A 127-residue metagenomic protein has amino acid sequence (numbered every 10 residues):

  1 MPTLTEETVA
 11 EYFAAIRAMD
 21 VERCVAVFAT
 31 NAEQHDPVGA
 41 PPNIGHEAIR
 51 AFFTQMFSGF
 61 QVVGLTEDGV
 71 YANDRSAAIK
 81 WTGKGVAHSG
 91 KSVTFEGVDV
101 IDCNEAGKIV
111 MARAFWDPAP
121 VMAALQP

Functional and structural regions predicted by a protein language model:
M1-T30, L125-P127: Short, low-complexity N-terminal intrinsically disordered segments enriched in polar/charged residues
L4, V21-S76: A solvent-exposed, acidic/Ser-Thr-rich amphipathic alpha-helical stretch
V9, I16, F28, F53 (+2 more regions): Hydrophobic alpha-helical core bundles mediating ligand binding, dimerization, or RNAP-core interactions
Y12, C24-V25, A32, G45 (+5 more regions): Hydrophobic pocket/interface hotspot
G64-L65, V93-D99: Short, surface-exposed coil-to-beta transition loops
K84-T94: Short, cysteine-centered beta-strand-loop-beta hairpins and adjacent loop/turn segments enriched in charged/polar
E96, V100-A123: Short beta-strand edge/turn micro-motifs at domain boundaries
